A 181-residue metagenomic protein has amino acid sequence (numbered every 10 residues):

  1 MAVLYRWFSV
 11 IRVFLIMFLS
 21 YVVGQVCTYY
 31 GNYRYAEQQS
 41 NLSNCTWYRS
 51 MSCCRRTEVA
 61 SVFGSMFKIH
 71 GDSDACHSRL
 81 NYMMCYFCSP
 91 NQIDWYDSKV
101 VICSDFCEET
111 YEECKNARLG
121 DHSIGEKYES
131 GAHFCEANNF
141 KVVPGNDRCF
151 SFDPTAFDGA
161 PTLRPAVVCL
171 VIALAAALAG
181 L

Functional and structural regions predicted by a protein language model:
A2-V3, Y21-I69, S73-H77: N-terminal "mature ectodomain cap" immediately after the signal peptide in secreted/cell-surface glycoproteins
A2-Y5, V13-N32, F157-D158, A175-L181: N-terminal signal peptide
S73, S89-P90: Folded extracytoplasmic luminal domains of secretory or organellar precursors
P90-I93, E112, N116-L119, F140: Short amphipathic alpha-helices and their capping/turn residues within compact interaction modules
W95-N116: Short secondary-structure subsegments characteristic of cysteine-rich extracellular domains
C114-Y128, A132: Contiguous ligand/interfacial binding patches
E126-D147: C-terminal, helix-dominated tail/subdomain
N146-V168: C-terminal GPI-anchoring signal of eukaryotic secretory precursors
